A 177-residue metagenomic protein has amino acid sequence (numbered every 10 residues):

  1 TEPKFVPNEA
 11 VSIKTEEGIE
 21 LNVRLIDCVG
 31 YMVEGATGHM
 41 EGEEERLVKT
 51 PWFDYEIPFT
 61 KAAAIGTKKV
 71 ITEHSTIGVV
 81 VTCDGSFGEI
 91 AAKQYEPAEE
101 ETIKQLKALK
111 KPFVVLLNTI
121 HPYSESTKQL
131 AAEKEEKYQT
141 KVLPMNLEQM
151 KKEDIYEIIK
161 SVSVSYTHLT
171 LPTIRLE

Functional and structural regions predicted by a protein language model:
T1-M40: Conserved G1/Walker A P-loop phosphate-binding module
M32-A36, G88-I90, Y123-S126, K152-I155: Switch/connector loops and helix/strand junctions flanking conserved nucleotide-binding motifs in nucleotide-processing
H39-I57: A solvent-exposed, charged loop/short amphipathic helix patch at secondary-structure junctions
Y55-K137: Conserved C-terminal guanine-recognition region of P-loop GTPase G domains, centered on the G4
N118, L147-I155: Short, conserved secondary-structure transition motifs
D154-V164: Short, surface-exposed amphipathic charged segments that create phosphate/polyanion-binding patches used for binding
T167-T173: Conserved small/polar residues in nucleotide/adenosyl-binding loops
